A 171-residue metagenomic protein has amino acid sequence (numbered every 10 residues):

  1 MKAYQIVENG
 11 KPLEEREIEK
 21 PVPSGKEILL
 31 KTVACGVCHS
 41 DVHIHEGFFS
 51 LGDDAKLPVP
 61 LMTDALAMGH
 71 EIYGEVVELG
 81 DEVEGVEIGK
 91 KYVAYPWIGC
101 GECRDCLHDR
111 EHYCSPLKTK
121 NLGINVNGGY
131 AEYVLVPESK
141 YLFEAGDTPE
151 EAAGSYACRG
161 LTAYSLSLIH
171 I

Functional and structural regions predicted by a protein language model:
M1-K2: Extreme N-terminal starter segment of soluble prokaryotic enzymes
E8, E19-K20, L57, T63-G69 (+2 more regions): Short Gly/Pro-enriched turn/cap motifs at secondary-structure boundaries
P21-C35, S50-R104, G146-D147: Glycine-rich beta-strand-centered segment in the early N-terminal region that forms part of a ligand/cofactor-binding
H43-S50: Short Gly/aromatic-enriched secondary-structure transition segments
D53-K56, P96-L142: Cysteine-cluster motifs in flexible loop/terminal segments that predominantly coordinate metals
T148-Y156: Short pre-catalytic strand/loop immediately N-terminal to key active-site residues, enriched for Gly-Thr
I169-I171: Conserved small/polar residues in nucleotide/adenosyl-binding loops
